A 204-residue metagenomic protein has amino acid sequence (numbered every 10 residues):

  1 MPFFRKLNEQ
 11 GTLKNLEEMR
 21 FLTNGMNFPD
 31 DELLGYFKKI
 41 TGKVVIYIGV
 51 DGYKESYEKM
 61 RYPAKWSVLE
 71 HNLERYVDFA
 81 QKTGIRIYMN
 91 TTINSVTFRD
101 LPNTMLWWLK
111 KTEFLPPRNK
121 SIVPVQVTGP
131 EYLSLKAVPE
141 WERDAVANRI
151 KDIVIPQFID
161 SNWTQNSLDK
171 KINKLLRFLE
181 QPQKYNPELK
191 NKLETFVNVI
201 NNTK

Functional and structural regions predicted by a protein language model:
M1, Q10-D31, K39-H71, R86-S95 (+1 more regions): Core AdoMet radical
F3, L69-N72, Y76, T104: Alpha-helical packing segments of well-folded alpha/beta enzyme cores
R5, R61-K65, N103-W108: Short secondary-structure boundary/capping segments
N8-G11, G35-K43, V77-Q81, T112: Acidic (Asp/Glu)-rich catalytic clusters
E32-L34, K59-R61, K82, D100-P102: A generic "cationic amphipathic patch" detector
S95-K111: Catalytic cores of alpha/beta
K110-K204: C-terminal accessory regions of radical SAM enzymes
